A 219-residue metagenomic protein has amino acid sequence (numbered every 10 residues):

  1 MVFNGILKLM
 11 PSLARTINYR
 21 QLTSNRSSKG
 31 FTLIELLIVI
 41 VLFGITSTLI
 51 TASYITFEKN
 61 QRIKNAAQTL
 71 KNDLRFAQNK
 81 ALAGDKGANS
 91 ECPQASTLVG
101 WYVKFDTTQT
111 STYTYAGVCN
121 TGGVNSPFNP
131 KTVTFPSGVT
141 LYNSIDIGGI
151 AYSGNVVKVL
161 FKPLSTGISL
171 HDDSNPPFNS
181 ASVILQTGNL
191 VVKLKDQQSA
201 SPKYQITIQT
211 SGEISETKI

Functional and structural regions predicted by a protein language model:
M1-F31: N-terminal leader/signal peptides at the extreme start of proteins
I6-K8, T166, A200-I219: Low-complexity, S/T/G/P-rich flexible repeat/linker segments used as non-globular hinges and stalks within
S27-I55, K59: N-terminal single-pass transmembrane signal-anchor helix
E58-E91: Membrane-proximal N-terminal amphipathic helix
K80, G84-N89, T97-L98, G154-A181: Charged, amphipathic alpha-helical segments
P93-L164: Type IV pilin-like appendage domain
N125, P130, K195, A200-Q205: Short, mixed charged/polar active-site loops that provide acid/base catalysis or chelate metal/phosphate cofactors
V183-D196: Short conserved beta-strand and strand-loop elements enriched in small hydrophobics with frequent Asp/Gly
